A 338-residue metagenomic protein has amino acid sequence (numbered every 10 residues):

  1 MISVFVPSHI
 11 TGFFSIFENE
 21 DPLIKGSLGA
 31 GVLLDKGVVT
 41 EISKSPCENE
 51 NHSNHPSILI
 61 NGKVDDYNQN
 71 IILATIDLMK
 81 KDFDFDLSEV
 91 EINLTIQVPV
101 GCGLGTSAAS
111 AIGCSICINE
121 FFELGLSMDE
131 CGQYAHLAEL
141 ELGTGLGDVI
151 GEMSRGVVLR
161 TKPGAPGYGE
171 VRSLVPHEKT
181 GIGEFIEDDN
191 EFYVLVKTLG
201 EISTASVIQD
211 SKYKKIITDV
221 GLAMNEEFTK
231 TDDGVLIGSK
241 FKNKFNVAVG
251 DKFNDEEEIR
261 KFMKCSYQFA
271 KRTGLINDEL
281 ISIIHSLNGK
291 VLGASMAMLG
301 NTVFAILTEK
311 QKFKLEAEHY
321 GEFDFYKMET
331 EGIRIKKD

Functional and structural regions predicted by a protein language model:
M1-V100, T330-I333, K337-D338: ATP-binding N-lobe of GHMP and related small-molecule kinases
V6-S8, L299-V303: Conserved glycine-rich beta-strand-loop-beta hairpin in the small C-terminal domain of fold type I
K44, A305-E309: Short beta-strand-to-loop capping motifs
D77, G113-E120, Q268-K271: Short glycine/serine- and small hydrophobic-enriched flexible loop segments
E91, N301-I306: A generic structural motif
L104-M128: DPxDG-like acidic metal-binding loop motif
E130-N288, E309-L315, H319-D338: ATP-dependent small-molecule kinase catalytic core of the GHMP/sugar-kinase superfamily and closely related
G293-A297: Short beta-strand
